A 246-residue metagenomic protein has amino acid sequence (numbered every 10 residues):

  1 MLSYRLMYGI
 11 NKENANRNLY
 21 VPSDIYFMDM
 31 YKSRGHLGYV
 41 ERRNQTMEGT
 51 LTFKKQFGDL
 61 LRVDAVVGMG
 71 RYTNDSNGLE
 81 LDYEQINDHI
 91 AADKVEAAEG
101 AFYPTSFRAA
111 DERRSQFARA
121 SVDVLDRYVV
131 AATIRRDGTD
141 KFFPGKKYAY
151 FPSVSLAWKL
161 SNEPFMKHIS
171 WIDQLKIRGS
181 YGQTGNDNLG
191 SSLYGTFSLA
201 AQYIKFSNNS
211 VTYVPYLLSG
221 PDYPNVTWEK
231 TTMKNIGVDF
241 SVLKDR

Functional and structural regions predicted by a protein language model:
M1-L19, M30-R246: Extracellular/periplasmic, surface-exposed regions of secreted and cell-surface proteins
D24-Y26: N-terminal transmembrane signal-anchor/hairpin module of polytopic inner-membrane proteins
